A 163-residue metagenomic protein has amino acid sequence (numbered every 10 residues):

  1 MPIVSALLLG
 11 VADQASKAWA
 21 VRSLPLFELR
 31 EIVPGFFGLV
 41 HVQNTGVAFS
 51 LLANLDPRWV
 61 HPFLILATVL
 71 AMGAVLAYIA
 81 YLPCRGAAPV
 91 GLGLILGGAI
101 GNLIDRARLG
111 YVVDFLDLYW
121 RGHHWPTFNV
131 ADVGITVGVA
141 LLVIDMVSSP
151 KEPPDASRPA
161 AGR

Functional and structural regions predicted by a protein language model:
M1-R163: Alpha-helical transmembrane bundles and membrane-interface segments of multipass inner-membrane proteins
